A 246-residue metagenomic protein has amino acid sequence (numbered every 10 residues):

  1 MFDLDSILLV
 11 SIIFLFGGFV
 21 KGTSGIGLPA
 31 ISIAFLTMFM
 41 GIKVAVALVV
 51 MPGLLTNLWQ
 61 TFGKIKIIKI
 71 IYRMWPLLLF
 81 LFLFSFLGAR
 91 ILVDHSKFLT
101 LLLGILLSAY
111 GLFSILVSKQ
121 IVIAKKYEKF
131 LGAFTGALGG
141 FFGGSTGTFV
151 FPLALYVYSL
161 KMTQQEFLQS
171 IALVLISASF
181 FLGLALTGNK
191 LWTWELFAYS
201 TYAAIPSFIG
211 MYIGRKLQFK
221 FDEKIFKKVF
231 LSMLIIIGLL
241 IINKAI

Functional and structural regions predicted by a protein language model:
M1-F39, I121-I171, A178: Selected transmembrane alpha-helices and immediately adjacent juxtamembrane segments of polytopic inner-membrane
S6-I7, T37-L54, F98-L107, A137-G147 (+1 more regions): Structural signature of hydrophobic alpha-helical transmembrane segments
S11, V50, G104-L107, G111 (+3 more regions): Residues within membrane-spanning alpha-helices of integral membrane proteins, especially the hydrophobic core/packing
M38-K43, K64-I70, Y158-E166, N189-T193: Juxtamembrane helix-boundary/capping and inter-helix hinge elements in multi-pass membrane proteins
A45, L87-G88, G140-T148, L182-A185 (+1 more regions): Hydrophobic alpha-helical transmembrane segments in multi-pass integral membrane proteins
L48-K97, F180-K224: Selective hydrophobic functional segments
W59-K66, A89, V93, K97 (+4 more regions): Transmembrane helix exit motif
I70-F80, T100-L106, K126-G136, E166-L173 (+1 more regions): Cytoplasmic-side transmembrane-helix entry/capping segments in multi-pass membrane proteins
